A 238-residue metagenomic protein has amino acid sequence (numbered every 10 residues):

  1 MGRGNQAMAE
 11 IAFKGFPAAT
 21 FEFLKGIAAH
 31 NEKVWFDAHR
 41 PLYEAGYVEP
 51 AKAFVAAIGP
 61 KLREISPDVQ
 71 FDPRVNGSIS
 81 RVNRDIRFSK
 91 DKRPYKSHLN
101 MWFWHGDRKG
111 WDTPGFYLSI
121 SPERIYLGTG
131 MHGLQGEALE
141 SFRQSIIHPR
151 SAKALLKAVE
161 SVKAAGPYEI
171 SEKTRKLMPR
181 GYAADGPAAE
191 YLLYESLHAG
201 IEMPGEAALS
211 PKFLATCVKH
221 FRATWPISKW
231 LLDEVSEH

Functional and structural regions predicted by a protein language model:
G2-D37, P211, L232-H238: Short, charged, low-complexity amphipathic alpha-helix
A28-I65, K219-H238: Contiguous, amphipathic alpha-helical segments that mediate oligomerization or scaffolding in large protein assemblies
E44-R93: Gly/Pro-rich turn-and-neighbor structural signature
V82, N100, K176-P187: Aromatic/basic-lined ligand-recognition segments that form π-stacking hydrophobic pockets flanked by Lys/Arg to engage
R84-H148: Aromatic- and glycine-enriched beta-alpha-beta binding-site module
S121-Y182: Compact, glycine/acidic-enriched structural inserts
A184-H238: Charge-rich, low-complexity terminal tails
